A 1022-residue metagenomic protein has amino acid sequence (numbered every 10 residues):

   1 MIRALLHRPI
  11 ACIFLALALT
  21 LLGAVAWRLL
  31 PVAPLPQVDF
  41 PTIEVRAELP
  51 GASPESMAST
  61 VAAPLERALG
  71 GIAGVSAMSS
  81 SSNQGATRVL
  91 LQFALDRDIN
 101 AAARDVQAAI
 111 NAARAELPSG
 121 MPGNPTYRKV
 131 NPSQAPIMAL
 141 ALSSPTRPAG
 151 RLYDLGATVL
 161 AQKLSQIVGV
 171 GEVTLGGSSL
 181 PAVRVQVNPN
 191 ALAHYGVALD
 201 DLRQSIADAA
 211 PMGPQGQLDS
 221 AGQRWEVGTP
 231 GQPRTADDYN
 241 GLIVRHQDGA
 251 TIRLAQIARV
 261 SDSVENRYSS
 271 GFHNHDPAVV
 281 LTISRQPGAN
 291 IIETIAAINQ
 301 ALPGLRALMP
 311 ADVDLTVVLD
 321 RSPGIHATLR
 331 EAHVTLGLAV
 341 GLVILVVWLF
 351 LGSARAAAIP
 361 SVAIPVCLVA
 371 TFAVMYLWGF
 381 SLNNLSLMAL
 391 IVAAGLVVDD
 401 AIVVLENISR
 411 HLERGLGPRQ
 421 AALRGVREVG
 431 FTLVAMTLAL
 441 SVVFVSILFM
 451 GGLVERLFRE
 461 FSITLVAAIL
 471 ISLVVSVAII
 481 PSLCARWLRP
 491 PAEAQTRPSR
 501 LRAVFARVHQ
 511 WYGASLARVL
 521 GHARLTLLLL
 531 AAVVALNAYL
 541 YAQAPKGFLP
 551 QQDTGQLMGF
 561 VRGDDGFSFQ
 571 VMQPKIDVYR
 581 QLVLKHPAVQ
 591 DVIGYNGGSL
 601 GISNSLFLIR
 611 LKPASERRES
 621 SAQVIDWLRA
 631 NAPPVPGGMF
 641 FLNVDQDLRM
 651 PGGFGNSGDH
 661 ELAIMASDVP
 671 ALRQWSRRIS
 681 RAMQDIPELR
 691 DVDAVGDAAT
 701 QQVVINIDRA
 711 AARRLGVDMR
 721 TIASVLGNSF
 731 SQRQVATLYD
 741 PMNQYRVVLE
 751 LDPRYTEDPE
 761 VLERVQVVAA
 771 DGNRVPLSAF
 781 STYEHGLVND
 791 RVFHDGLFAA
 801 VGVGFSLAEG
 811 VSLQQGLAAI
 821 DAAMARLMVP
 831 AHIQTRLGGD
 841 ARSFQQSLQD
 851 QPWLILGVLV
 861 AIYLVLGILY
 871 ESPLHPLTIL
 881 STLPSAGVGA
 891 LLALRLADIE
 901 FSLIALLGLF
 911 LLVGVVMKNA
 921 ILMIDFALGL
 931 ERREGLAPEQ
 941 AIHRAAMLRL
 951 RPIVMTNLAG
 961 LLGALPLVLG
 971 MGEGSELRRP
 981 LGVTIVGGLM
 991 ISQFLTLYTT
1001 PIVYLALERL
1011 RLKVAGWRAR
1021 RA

Functional and structural regions predicted by a protein language model:
M1-G341, L382, R456, G638-M639 (+4 more regions): Membrane-proximal extracytoplasmic
M1-P31, V429, R497-L549, G638 (+1 more regions): Signature of alpha-helical transmembrane segments and their immediate interfacial
I2, A394-I408, G430-F449, R456-P498 (+5 more regions): Transmembrane alpha-helices and their membrane-interface boundaries in multi-pass membrane transporters and channels
R3-P9, P287-N290, H326-N383, V445 (+4 more regions): Interfacial segments of transmembrane alpha-helices in multi-pass membrane proteins
I10, A18-S53, N111-M121, Y376 (+6 more regions): Transmembrane helices with small-residue packing motifs
N266, R321, L387, N631-L1010: C-terminal transmembrane helical bundles of large multi-pass transporters and their helix-start/helix-kink determinants
L308, I325-V334, F350-G352, F380 (+5 more regions): Cytosolic juxtamembrane regions of multi-pass inner-membrane proteins
L530-N631, V635, S657-G658, I679 (+1 more regions): Juxtamembrane segments of multi-pass membrane proteins
